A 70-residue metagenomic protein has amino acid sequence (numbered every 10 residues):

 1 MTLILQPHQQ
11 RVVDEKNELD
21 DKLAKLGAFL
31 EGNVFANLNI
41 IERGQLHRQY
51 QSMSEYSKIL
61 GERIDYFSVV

Functional and structural regions predicted by a protein language model:
M1-V70: Extended, charge-rich alpha-helical interface modules
